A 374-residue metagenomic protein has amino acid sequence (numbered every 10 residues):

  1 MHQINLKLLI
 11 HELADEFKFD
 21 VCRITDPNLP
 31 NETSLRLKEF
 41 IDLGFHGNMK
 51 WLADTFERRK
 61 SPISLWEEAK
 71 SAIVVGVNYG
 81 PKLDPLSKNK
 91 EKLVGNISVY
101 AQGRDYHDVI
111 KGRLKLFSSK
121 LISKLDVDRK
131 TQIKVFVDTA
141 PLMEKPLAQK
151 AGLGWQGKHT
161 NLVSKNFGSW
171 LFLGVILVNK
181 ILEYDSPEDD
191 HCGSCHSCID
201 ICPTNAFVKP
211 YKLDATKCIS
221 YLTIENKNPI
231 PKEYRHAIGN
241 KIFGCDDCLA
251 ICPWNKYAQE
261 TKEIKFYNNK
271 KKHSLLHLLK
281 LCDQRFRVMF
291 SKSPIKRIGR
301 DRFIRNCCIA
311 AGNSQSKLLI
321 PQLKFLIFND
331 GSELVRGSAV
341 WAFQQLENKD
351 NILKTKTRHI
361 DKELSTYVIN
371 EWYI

Functional and structural regions predicted by a protein language model:
M1-H191, K354, R358-E371: Auxiliary alpha/beta "docking" domains used to position bulky ligands
E16, L29, S197-Y221, K227 (+2 more regions): Iron-sulfur cluster-binding cysteine motifs and their immediate structural context in ferredoxin-like electron-transfer
V163-P187, A215-Y234, C282-Q284: Short, charged low-complexity linear segments at domain edges
Y184-G193, H236-F243: Immediate flanking context of iron-sulfur cluster ligation sites
K232-K271, L276, L281, R285-I309: C-terminal amphipathic alpha-helical segment
R285-M289, S316-F328, N348-I360: Amphipathic alpha-helical scaffolding segments comprising HEAT/armadillo-like alpha-solenoid repeats
R297-R302, K317, G331-L334, K362-Y367: Alpha-helix N-cap/helix-start positions at coil->helix boundaries
I304-Q315, R336-L346, I369-I374: Structural detector for internal amphipathic alpha-helices that build alpha-solenoid repeat scaffolds
